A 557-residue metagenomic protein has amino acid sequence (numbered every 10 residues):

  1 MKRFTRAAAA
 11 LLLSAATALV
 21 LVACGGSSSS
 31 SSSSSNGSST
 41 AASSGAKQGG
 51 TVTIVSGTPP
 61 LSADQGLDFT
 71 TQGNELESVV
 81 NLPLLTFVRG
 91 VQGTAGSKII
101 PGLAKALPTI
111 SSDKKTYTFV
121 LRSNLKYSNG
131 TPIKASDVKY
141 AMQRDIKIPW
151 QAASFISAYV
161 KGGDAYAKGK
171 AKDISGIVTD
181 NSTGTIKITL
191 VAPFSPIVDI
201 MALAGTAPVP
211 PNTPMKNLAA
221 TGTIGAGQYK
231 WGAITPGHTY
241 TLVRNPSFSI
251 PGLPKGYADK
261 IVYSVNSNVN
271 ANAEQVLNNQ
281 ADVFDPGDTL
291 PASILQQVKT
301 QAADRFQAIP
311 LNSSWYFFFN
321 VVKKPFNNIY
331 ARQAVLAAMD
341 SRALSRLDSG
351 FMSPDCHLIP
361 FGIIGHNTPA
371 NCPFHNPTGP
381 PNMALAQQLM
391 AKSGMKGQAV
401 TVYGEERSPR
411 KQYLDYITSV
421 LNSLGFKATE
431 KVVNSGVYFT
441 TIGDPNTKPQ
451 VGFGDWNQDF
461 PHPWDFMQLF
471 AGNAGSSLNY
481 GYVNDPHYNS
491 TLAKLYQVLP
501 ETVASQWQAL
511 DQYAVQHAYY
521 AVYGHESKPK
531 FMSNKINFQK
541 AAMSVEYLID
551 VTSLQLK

Functional and structural regions predicted by a protein language model:
G45, I177-T179, S345, T429-Y438 (+2 more regions): Extracytoplasmic/peripheral linker and loop segments enriched in polar/acidic and small residues with frequent Thr/Pro
V55-S112, G222-I224: N-terminal lobe/hinge region of extracytoplasmic solute-binding protein
R89-G90, T94, K172, P193-K255 (+1 more regions): Gly/Pro-rich hinge or "lid" segments in bacterial periplasmic/extracellular proteins
V120, D137-K139, Q151-P210: Surface-exposed binding/hinge segments that line and control ligand-binding clefts or catalytic entry sites
P214-N217, S247-I294: Ligand-site clamp/hinge motif
V322-G365, Q412-Y413, D511-Y519: Periplasmic-binding protein-like
G350-L389, P409-Q412: Structural transition elements
K530-K557: Long beta-strand-rich cores associated with HINT superfamily self-processing modules
